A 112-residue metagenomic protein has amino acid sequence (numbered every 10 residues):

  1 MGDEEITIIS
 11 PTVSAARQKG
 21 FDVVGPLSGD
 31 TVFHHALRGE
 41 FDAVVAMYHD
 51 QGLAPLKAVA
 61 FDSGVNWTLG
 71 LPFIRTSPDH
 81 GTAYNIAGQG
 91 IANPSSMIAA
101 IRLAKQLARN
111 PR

Functional and structural regions predicted by a protein language model:
M1-T7: Glycine-rich tight-turn/loop motif centered on a GG-T
I8, T12-R112: Glycine-rich phosphate/nucleotide-binding loop
